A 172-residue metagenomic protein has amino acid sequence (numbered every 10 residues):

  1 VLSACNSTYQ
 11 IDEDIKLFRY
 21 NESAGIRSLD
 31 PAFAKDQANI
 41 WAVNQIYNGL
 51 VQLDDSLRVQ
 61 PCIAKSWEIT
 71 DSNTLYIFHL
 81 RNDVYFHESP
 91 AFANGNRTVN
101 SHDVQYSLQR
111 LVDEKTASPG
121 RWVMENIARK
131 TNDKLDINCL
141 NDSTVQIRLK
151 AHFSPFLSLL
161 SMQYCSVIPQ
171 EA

Functional and structural regions predicted by a protein language model:
S3-A4: C-terminal motif of bacterial Sec signal peptides marking the signal peptidase cleavage site
S7: Short, conserved catalytic or interaction motifs in soluble domains
Q10-R19: Immediate post-signal peptide segment of exported/extracytoplasmic ligand-binding proteins
N21-D71, Q109, T116: N-terminal lobe/hinge region of extracytoplasmic solute-binding protein
S23-I26, A34, D55-S56, S72-T74 (+6 more regions): Solvent-exposed coil/turn segments that connect beta secondary-structure elements in extracytoplasmic/periplasmic
F33-W41, A93-V99, L160-Y164: Short Gly/aromatic-enriched secondary-structure transition segments
S66-A117, Q146: Aromatic- and charge-enriched surface segment that lines or borders ligand/interaction sites
D103-Q105, V112, T116-E171: Surface-exposed binding/hinge segments that line and control ligand-binding clefts or catalytic entry sites
